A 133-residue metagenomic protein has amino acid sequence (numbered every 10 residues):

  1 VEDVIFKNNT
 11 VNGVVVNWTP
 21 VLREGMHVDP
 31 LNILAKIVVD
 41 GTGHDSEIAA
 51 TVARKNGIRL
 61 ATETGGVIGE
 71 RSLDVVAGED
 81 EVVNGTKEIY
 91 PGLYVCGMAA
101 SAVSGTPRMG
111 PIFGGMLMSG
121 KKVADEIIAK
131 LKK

Functional and structural regions predicted by a protein language model:
V1-K133: Residues forming the flavin
